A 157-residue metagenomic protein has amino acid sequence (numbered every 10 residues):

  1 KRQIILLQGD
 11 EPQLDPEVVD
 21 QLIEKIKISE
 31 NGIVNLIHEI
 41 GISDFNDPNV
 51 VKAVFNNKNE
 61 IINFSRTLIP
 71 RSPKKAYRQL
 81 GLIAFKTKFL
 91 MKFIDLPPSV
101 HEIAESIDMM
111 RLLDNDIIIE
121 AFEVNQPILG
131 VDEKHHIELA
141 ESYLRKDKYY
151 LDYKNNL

Functional and structural regions predicted by a protein language model:
K1, I28-N31, I117: Short, high-confidence coil segments that cap the C-terminus of an alpha-helix and link into the following beta-strand
K1, P16-V19, I137: Generic internal hydrophobic packing segments that stabilize the cores of diverse globular domains
K1-P12: Short beta-strand-to-loop acidic/aromatic patch adjacent to the donor-nucleotide binding site
P12-L14, I128: A short, conserved beta-strand element in the Rossmann-like catalytic core that flanks the donor/metal-binding loop
L14-S99: Conserved core of the sugar-phosphate nucleotidyltransferase
A76-L157: Conserved alpha/beta core of the MobA/IspD/sugar-nucleotide pyrophosphorylase nucleotidyltransferase superfamily
